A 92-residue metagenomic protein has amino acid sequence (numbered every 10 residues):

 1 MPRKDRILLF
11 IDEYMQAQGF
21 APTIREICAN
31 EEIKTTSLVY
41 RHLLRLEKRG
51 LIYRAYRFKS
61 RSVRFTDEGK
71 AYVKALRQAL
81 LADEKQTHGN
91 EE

Functional and structural regions predicted by a protein language model:
M1-K4, Q18, R57-A79: Short, cationic-aromatic polyanion-contact patches
R3-I11: Short alpha-helical "packing" element that flanks the helix-turn-helix/winged-helix DNA-binding module
E13-G19: Short helix-capping/hinge SLiMs at alpha-helix to coil transitions
P22-I33: A short alpha-helical element within helix-turn-helix/winged-helix DNA-binding domains across DNA-binding proteins
L38-V39: Helix-turn-helix DNA-binding helix
L43-L44: Short, hydrophobic-biased segments on the C-terminal half of alpha helices that form "recognition helices"
E47-R57: A short, conserved structural fragment
R77-E92: Amphipathic alpha-helical dimerization/coiled-coil segments that flank or bridge DNA-binding/regulatory modules
